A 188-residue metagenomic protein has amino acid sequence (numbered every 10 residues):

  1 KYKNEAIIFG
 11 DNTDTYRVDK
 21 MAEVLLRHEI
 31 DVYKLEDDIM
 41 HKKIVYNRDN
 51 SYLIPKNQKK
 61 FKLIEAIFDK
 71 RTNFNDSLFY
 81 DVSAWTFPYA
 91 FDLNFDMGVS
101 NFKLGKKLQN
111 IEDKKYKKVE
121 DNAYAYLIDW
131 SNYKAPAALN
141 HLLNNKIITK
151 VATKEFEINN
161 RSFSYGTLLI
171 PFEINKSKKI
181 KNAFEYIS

Functional and structural regions predicted by a protein language model:
K1-S188: Intrinsic-disorder/low-complexity accessory segments
